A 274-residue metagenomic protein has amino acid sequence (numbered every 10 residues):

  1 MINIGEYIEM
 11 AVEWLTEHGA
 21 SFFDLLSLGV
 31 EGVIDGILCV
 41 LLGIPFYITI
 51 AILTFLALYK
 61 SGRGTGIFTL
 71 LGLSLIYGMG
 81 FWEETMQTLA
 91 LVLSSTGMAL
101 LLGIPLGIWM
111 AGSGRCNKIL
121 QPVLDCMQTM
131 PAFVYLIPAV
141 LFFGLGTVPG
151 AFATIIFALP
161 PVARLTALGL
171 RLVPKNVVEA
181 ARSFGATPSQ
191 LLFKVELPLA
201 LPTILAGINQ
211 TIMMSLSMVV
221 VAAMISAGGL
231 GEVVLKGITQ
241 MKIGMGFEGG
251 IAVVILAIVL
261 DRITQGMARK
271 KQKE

Functional and structural regions predicted by a protein language model:
M1-A90, G97, Q272-E274: N-terminal, non-cleaved signal-anchor transmembrane helix
L28, G32-D35, C39, G72-I76 (+9 more regions): Short amphipathic alpha-helical coupling elements at transmembrane boundaries
A51-L56, L70-S74, L93, G97-P105 (+4 more regions): Generic alpha-helical transmembrane segments of integral inner-membrane proteins, especially permease/transport modules
F55-K60, I76-E83, S95-L124: Transmembrane-helix boundary motif in ABC transporter permease subunits
L91-S94, A99-L102, I108-A111, L124-A158: Generic hydrophobic transmembrane alpha-helix motif, especially the helices
M130, F142-F143, I155-L159, T166-L170 (+3 more regions): Hydrophobic/aromatic residues within the transmembrane alpha-helices of Major Facilitator Superfamily
L141, L170, S215-L256, A268-E274: Glycine-rich helix-loop "coupling/hinge" segments at transmembrane-helix boundaries in multipass transporters
F152, I156, P174, P188-A222 (+4 more regions): Transmembrane alpha-helices
